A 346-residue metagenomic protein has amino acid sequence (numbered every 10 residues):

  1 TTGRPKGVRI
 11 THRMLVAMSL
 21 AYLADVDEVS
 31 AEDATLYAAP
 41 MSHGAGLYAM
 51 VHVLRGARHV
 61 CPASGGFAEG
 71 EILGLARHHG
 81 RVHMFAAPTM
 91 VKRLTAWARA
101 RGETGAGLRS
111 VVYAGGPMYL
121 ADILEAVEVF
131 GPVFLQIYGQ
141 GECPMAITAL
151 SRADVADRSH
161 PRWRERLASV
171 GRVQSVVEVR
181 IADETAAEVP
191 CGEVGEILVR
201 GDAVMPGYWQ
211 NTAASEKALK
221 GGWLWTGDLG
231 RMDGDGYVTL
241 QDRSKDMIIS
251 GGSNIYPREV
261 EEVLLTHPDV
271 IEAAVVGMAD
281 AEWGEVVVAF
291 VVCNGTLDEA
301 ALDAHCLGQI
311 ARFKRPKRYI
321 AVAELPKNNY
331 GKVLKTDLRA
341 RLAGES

Functional and structural regions predicted by a protein language model:
T2-A17: Conserved AMP-binding A3 loop
K6-R9, Y37, R58-G65, L135: Short beta-strand->loop structural element characteristic of the AMP-binding/adenylate-forming
V16-A34, S42-V82, W97-A98: Conserved AMP-binding/adenylation subdomain of ANL enzymes
L54, R81-A86, T95-E165, E178 (+1 more regions): Gly/Ser/Thr-rich phosphate-binding loop
M84, T185, G201, P206-G207 (+3 more regions): AMP-binding/adenylate-forming catalytic core of the ANL superfamily
G115, G139, G171, D228 (+1 more regions): Active-site glycine-centered loops adjacent to acidic/histidine catalytic or metal-binding residues that shape
L167-V173, E188, A218-G222: Short Gly/Pro-enriched turn/cap motifs at secondary-structure boundaries
R180, C191-M205, W223, L229-G230: AMP-binding/adenylate-forming core of the ANL superfamily
